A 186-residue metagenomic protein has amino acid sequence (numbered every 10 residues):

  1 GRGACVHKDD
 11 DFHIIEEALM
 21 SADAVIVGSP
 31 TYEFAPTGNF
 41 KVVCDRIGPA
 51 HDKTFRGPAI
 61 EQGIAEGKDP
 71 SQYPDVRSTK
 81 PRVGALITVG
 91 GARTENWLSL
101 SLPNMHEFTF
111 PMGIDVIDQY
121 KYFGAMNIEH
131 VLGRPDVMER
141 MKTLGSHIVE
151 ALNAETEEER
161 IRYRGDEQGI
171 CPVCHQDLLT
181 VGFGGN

Functional and structural regions predicted by a protein language model:
G1, D11, D177-T180: Secreted/processed peptides and extracellular or luminal domains of membrane proteins
G1, D23, P172-H175: Cysteine-centered iron-sulfur cluster-binding motifs in ferredoxin-type domains/subunits of redox enzymes
G1-C5, P135-M138: Charged, often glycine-rich, active-site loop that binds/positions anionic groups
G3-T109: Helix-loop-strand module that forms the ligand-binding subsite of alpha/beta enzymes
S99-G185: Glycine-rich phosphate/pyrophosphate-binding loop and the adjoining helix
